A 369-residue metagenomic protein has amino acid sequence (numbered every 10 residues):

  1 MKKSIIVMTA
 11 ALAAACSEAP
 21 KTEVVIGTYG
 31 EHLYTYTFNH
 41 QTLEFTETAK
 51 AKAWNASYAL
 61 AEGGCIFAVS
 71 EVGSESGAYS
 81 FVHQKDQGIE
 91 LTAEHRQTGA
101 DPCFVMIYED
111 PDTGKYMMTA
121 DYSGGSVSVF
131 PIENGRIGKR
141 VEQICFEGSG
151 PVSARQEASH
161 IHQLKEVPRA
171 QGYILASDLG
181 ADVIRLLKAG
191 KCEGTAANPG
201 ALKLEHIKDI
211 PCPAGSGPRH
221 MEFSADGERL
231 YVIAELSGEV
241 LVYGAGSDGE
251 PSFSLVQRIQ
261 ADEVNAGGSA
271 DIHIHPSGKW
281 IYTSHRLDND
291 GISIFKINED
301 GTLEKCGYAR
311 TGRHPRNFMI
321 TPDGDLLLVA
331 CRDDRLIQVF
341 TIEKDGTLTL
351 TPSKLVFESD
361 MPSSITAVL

Functional and structural regions predicted by a protein language model:
K21-T22, G63-G64, G114-K115, R169-G172 (+3 more regions): Short coil/turn segments that connect the beta-strands within blades of beta-propeller domains
I26-Y29, A68-V72, T119-Y122, V167-P168 (+5 more regions): Conserved beta-strand positions in repeat-built beta-propeller and related beta-rich domains
T37-L43, F81-G88, F130-K139, L187-L202 (+3 more regions): Short loop/turn segments immediately following beta-strands, especially the blade-tip and inter-blade linker loops
E47-E109: Blade-loop segments of beta-propeller domains
A49-A53, E94-T98, C145, A154-Q156 (+4 more regions): Surface loop/turn motifs at the tips and blade-to-blade linkers of beta-strand repeat domains
N55, D101-C103, H160, G180 (+4 more regions): Beta-rich catalytic cores
I89-Q163: Asp-box/WD-like beta-propeller blade repeats and closely related beta-sheet repeat scaffolds
